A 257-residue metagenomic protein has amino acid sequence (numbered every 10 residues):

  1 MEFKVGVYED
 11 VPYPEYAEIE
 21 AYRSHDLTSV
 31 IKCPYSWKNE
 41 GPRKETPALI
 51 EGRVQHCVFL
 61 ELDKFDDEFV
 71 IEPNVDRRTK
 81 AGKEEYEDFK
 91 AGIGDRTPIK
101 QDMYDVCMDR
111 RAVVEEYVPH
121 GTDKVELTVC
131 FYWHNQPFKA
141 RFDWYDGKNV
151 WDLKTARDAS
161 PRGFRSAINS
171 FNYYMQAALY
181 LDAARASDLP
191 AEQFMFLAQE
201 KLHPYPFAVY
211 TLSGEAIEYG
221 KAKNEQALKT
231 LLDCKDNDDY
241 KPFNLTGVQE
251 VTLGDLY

Functional and structural regions predicted by a protein language model:
M1-K139, N244-E250: Metal-dependent nuclease catalytic cores that hydrolyze phosphodiester bonds in DNA/RNA, characterized by
G41-K44, G92-I99, R162-F171, S213-E215: Short histidine-centered catalytic/ligand-binding loop motif
P47, E51, Q176, G220: Hydrophobic (often cysteine-bearing) scaffold residues that line and stabilize catalytic clefts of nucleotide/cofactor
V54, M175-D182: Short amphipathic alpha-helical face segments that pack within enzyme cores and frequently flank/anchor catalytic
E116-G121, D146-D152, R185-E192: Secondary-structure boundary elements
N135-K139, D146-K148, A191, L202-Y205: Coil-to-beta-strand transition motifs
A140-S166: Conserved catalytic cores of phosphodiester-cleaving nucleases, focusing on short active-site segments
L179-Y257: Metal-dependent nuclease catalytic regions and adjoining charged, substrate-binding loops involved in nucleic-acid end
